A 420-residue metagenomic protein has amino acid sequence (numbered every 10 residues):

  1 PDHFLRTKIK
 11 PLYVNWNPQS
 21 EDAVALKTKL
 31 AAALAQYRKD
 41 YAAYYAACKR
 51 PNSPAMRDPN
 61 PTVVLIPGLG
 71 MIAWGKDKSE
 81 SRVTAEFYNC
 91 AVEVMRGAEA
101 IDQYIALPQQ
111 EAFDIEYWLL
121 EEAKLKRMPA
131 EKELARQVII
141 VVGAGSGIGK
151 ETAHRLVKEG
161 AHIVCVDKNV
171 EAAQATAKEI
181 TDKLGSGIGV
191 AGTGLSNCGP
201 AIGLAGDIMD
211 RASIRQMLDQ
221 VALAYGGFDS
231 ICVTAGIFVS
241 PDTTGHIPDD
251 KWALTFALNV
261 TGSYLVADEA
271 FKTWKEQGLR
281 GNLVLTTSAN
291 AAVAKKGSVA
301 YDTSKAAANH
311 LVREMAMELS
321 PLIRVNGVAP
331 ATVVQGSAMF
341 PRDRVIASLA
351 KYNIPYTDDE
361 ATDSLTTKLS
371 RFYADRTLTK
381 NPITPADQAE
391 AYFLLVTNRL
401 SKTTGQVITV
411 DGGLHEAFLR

Functional and structural regions predicted by a protein language model:
F228, P248-Y264, V284, A308 (+1 more regions): Catalytic Tyr-X3-Lys loop
F238-P241, Y392-F393, T404-R420: Short C-terminal tail/terminal secondary-structure segment of NAD(P)H-dependent dehydrogenase/reductase domains
D242-T244, P248-A253, Y373: Substrate-binding pocket helix/loop in short-chain dehydrogenase/reductase
T244-G245, V293-V299, K380: Active-site loop immediately N-terminal to the catalytic Tyr-X3-Lys motif of short-chain dehydrogenase/reductase
L258-G278, A316-P321, T397: Amphipathic alpha-helical dimer-interface segment in Rossmann-like NAD(P)H-dependent oxidoreductases
A267, S304, V312: Active-site helix of classical SDR
S288: Residue(s) in the substrate-gating loop at a strand-loop-helix junction that position the organic substrate next
S320-R324, T403-G405: Short, small/polar-rich loop/turn modules that mediate ligand/substrate recognition or access, typified
